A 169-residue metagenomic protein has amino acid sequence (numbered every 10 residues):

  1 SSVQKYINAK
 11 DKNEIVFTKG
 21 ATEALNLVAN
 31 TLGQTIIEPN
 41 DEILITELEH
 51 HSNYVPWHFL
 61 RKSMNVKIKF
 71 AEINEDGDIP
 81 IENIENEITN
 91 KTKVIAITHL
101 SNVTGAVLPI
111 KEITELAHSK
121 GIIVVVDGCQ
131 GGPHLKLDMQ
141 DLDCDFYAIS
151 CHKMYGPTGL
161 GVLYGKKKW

Functional and structural regions predicted by a protein language model:
S1-W169: Pyridoxal 5′-phosphate
